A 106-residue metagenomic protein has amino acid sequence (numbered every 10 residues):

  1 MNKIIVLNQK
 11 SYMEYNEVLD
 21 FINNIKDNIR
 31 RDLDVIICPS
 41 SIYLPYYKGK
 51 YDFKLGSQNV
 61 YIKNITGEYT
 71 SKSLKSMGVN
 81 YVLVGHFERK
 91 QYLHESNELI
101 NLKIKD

Functional and structural regions predicted by a protein language model:
M1-D106: Active-site loop-to-helix "anion-binding N-cap" substructures in soluble metabolic enzymes
